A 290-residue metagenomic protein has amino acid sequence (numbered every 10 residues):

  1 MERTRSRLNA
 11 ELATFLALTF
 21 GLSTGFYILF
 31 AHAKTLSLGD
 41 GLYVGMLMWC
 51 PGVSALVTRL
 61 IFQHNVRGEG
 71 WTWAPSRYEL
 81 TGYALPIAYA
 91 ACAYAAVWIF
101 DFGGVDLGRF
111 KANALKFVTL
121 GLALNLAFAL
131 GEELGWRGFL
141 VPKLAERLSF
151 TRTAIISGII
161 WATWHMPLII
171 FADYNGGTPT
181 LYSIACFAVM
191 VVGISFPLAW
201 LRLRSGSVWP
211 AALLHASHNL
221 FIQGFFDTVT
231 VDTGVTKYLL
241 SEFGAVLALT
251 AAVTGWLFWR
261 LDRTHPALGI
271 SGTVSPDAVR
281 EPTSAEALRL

Functional and structural regions predicted by a protein language model:
M1-L8: Short, Lys/Arg-rich, polar N-terminal cytosolic tail immediately upstream of the first transmembrane signal-anchor
E2, F26, F30-Y83, Y94-F110 (+2 more regions): Membrane-helix interface linkers and caps
L8-L12, L38-D40, N65, P75-R77 (+4 more regions): Membrane-helix interface segments
E11-T24, M48-G52, T81-A91, I160: Alpha-helical transmembrane segments
F20-I28, I87-A95, I159-L168, A216-D227: Aromatic-anchored segments of alpha-helical transmembrane domains
L60, L214-L290: C-terminal membrane module of polytopic membrane proteins
G131-I160, A199, L203-S207: Membrane-interface helix/loop boundary segments of multi-pass membrane proteins
T180-Y238: Functionally important transmembrane alpha-helices
